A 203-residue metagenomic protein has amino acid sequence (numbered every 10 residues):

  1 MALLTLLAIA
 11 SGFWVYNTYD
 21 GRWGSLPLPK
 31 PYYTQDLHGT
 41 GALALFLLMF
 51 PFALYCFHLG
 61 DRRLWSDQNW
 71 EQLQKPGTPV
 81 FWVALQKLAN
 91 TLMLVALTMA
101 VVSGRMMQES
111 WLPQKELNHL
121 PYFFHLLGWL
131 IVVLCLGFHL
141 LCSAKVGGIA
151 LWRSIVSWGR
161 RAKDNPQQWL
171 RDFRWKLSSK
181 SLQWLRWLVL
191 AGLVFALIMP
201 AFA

Functional and structural regions predicted by a protein language model:
M1-A203: Membrane-embedded alpha-helical bundles that constitute the cytochrome b-like, heme-associated redox core of multi-pass
